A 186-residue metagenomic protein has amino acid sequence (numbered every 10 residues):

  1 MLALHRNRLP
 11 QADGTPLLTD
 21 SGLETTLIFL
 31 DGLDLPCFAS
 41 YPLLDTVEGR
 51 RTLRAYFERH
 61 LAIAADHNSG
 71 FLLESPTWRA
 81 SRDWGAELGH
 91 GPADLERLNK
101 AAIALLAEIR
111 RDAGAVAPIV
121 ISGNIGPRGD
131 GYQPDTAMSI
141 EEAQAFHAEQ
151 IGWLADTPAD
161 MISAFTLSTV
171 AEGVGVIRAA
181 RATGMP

Functional and structural regions predicted by a protein language model:
M1-P186: Domain-level signal for soluble alpha/beta catalytic cores
